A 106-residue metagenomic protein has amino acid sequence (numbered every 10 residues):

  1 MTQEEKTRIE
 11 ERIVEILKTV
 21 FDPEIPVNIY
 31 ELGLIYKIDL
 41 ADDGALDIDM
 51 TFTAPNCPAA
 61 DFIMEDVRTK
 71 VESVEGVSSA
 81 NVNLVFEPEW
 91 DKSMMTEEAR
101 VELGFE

Functional and structural regions predicted by a protein language model:
M1-E106: Domain-level signature for proteins that mediate thiol-based redox and metal-cofactor handling
